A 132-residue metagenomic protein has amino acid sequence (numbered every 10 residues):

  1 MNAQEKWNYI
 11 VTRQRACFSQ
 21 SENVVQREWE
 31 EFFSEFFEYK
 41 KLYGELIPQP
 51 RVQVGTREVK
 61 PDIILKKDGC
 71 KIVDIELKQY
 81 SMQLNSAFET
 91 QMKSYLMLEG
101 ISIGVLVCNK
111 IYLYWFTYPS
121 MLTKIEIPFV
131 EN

Functional and structural regions predicted by a protein language model:
M1-I103, L113-N132: A short, conserved, highly charged catalytic patch centered on acidic carboxylates
N109-I111: Short beta-alpha junction loops
